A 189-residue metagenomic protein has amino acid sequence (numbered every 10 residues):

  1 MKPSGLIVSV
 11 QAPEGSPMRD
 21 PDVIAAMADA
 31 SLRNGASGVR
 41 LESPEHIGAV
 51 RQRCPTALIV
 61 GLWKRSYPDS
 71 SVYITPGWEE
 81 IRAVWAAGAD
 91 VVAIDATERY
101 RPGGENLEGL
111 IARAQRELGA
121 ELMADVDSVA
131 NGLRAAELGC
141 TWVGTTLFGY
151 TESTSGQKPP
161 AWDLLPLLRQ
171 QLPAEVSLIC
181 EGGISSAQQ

Functional and structural regions predicted by a protein language model:
M1-M18: N-terminal amphipathic alpha-helix/helix-capping segment at the start of soluble metabolic enzymes
I7, G38-R40, V91-I94, M123 (+1 more regions): Conserved beta-strand positions in the central sheet of alpha/beta enzyme cores
P21-A25, Y73-E79, E105-I111, V129 (+1 more regions): Charged helix-capping and loop-helix junction motifs
I24, D69-A87, D127-T141, A174 (+2 more regions): Catalytic cores of alpha/beta
G35, C54-I59, A86-V91, R116-G119 (+3 more regions): Glycine-enriched alpha-helix->loop->beta-strand junction motifs that scaffold or abut catalytic
V50-Q52, T56-E105: Glycine/small-residue-rich loop that forms an oxyanion/phosphate-binding "nest" at active or ligand-binding sites
D90-P102, A136-P166: Glycine/Thr-rich beta-alpha phosphate-binding loop at enzyme active sites
R101-E117, K158-Q189: Active-site/ligand-binding-proximal alpha/beta "capping" segment
